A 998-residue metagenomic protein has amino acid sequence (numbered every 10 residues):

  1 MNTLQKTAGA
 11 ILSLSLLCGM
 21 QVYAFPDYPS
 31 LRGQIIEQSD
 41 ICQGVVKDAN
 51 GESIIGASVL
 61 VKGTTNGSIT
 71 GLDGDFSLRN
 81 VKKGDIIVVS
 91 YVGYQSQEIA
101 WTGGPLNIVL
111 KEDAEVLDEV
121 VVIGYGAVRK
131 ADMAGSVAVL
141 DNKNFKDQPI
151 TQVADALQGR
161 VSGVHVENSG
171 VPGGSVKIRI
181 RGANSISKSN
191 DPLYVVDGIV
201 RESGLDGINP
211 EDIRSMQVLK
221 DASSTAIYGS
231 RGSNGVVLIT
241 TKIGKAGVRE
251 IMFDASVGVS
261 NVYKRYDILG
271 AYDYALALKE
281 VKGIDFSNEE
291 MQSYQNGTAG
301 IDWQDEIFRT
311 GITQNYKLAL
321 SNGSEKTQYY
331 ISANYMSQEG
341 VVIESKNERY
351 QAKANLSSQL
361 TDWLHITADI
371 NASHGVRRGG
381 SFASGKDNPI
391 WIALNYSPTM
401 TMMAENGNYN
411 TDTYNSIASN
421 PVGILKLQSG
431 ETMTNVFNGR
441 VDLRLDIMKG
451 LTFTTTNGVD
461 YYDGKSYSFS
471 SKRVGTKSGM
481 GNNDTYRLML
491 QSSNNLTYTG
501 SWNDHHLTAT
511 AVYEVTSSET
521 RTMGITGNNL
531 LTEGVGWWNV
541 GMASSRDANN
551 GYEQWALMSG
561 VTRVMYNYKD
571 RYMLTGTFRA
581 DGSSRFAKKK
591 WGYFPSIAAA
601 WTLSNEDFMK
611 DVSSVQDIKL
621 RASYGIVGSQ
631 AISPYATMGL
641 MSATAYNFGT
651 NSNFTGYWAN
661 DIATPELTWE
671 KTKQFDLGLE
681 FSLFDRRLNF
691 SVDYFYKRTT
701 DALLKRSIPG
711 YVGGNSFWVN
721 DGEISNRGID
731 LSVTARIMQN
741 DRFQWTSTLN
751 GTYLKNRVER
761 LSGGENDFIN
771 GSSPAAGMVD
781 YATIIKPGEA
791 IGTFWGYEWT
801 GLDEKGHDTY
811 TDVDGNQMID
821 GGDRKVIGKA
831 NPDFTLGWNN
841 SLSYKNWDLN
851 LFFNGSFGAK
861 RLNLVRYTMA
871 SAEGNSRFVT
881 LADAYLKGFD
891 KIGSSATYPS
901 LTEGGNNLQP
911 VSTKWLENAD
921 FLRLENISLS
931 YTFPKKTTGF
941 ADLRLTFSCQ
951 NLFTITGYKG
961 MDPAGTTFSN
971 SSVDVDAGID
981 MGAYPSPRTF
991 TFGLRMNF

Functional and structural regions predicted by a protein language model:
M1-K353, L360-T361, H365-S373, T411 (+8 more regions): Short, small/polar-rich motifs associated with maturation and membrane association, primarily at protein termini
F145, N190-D191, G311-Q314, E348-Y350 (+6 more regions): Extracellular/periplasmic, surface-exposed regions of secreted and cell-surface proteins
A154-Q158, D721-S725, D767-F794, G822 (+3 more regions): C-terminal extracellular loops and terminal segments of Gram-negative outer membrane beta-barrel proteins
M252-T298, V719, R736-A830, G893 (+2 more regions): Conserved small-residue
I284-T298, T313-N315, S384-V422: Acidic, glycine-rich flexible loop segments
S293, Q304, M542, S583 (+2 more regions): Extracytoplasmic gating/loop element in the C-terminal half of outer-membrane beta-barrel translocons and assembly
K829-L862: Glycine-rich, aromatic-lined ligand/substrate-binding cores of catalytic and carbohydrate-binding domains
